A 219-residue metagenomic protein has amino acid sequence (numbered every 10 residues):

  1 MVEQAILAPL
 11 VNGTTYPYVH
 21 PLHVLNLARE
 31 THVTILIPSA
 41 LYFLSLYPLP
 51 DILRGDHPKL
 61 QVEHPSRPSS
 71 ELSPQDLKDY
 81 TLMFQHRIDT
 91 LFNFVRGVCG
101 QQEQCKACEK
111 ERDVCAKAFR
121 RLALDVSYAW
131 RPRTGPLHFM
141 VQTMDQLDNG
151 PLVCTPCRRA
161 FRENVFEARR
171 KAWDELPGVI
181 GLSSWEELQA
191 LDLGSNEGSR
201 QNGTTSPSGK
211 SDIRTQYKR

Functional and structural regions predicted by a protein language model:
V2-R219: Acidic, serine/threonine- and proline-rich low-complexity regulatory tracts
